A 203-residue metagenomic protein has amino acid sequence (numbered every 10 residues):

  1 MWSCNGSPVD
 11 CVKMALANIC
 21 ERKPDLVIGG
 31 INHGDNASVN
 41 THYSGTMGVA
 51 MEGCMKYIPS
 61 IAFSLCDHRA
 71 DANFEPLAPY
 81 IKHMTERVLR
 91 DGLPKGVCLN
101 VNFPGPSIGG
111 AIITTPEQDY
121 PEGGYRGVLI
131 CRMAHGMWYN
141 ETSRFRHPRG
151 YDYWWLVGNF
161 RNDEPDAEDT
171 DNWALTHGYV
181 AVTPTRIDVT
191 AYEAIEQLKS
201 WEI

Functional and structural regions predicted by a protein language model:
M1-L16: A cross-family phosphate/adenosyl-ligand binding-site feature
S7-P8, N32-D35, P106, I187: Short glycine-rich anion-binding loops that position phosphate/pyrophosphate groups of nucleotides and phosphorylated
I19-K23: Glycine-rich phosphate-binding loop signature in dinucleotide/nucleotide-binding domains
L26: Short, Asp-centered acidic motifs that coordinate Mg2+ and/or phosphate in catalytic or ligand-binding sites
D35-S44: Glycine/threonine-rich flexible loop motifs
V49-G53: Hydrophobic/aromatic ligand-binding patch that stacks against planar heteroaromatic rings of cofactors or nucleotides
C54-P76: Glycine-rich phosphate/pyrophosphate-binding loops and their adjacent beta-strand/loop elements at enzyme active sites
P76-I203: Electrostatically charged, flexible surface regions
